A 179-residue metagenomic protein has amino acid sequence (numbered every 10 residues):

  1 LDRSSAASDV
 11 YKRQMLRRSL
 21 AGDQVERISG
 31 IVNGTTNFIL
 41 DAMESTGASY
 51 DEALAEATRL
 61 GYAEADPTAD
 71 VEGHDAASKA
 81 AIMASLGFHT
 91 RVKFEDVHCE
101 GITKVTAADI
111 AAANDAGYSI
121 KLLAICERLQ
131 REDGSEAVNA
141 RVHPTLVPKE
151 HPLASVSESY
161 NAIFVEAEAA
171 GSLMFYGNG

Functional and structural regions predicted by a protein language model:
L1-A7, Y11: Single conserved hydrophobic/aromatic residue that forms the stacking wall/gate of nucleotide- or nucleobase-binding
K12-L16: Conserved phosphate-binding catalytic cores of ATP/NTP-utilizing and phosphoryl-transfer enzymes
R17-E72, A76-S78, M83: Conserved anion/nucleotide-ligand pocket segment
R27, I39, K121-L122, R141 (+2 more regions): Structured core elements
S29-N33, H143, E166: Short beta-strand segments
E44, A124-C126, L146, A169 (+1 more regions): A broadly conserved detector of short glycine/acidic/proline-rich loop/turn motifs that flank catalytic sites and bind
A53-S155, Y160-A162: Substrate-binding/catalytic subdomain of NAD(P)-dependent oxidoreductase enzymes
S157-G179: C-terminal helical cap and adjacent loop that interface with cofactors, partners, or active-site loops
